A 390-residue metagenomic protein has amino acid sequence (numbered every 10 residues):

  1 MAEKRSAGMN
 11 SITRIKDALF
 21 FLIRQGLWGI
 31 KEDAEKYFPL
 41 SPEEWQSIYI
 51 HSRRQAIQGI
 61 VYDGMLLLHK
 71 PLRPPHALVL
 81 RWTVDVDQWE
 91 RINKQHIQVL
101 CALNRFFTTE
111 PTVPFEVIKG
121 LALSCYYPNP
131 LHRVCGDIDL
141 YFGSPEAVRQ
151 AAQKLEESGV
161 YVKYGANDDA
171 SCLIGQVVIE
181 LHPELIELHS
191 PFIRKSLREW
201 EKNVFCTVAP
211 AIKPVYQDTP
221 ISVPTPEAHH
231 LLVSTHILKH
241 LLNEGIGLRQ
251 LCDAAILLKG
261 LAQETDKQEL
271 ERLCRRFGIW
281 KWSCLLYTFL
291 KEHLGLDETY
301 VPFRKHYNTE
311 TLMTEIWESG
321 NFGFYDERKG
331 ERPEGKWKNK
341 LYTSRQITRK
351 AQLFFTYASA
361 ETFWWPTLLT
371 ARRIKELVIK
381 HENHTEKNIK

Functional and structural regions predicted by a protein language model:
A2-G136, F142-K390: Conserved NTP-donor binding/palm subdomain of two-metal-ion nucleotidyltransferases/polymerases, i.e., the charged
